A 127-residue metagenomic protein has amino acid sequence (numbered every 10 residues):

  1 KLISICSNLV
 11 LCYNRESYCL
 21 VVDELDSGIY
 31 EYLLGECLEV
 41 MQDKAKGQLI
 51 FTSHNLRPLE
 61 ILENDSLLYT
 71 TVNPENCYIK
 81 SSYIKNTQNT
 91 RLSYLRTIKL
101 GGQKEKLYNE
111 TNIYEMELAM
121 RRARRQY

Functional and structural regions predicted by a protein language model:
K1-L20, Y32: GG-anchored amphipathic helix commonly corresponding to the ABC/SMC/Rad50 NBD signature/C-loop
D23-L25: Walker B catalytic acidic pair
S27-E31, G35: Conserved D-loop-proximal element of ABC-family nucleotide-binding domains
L38-Y127: C-terminal lobe/lid and adjacent interdomain/linker elements of RecA-like ASCE P-loop ATPase modules
